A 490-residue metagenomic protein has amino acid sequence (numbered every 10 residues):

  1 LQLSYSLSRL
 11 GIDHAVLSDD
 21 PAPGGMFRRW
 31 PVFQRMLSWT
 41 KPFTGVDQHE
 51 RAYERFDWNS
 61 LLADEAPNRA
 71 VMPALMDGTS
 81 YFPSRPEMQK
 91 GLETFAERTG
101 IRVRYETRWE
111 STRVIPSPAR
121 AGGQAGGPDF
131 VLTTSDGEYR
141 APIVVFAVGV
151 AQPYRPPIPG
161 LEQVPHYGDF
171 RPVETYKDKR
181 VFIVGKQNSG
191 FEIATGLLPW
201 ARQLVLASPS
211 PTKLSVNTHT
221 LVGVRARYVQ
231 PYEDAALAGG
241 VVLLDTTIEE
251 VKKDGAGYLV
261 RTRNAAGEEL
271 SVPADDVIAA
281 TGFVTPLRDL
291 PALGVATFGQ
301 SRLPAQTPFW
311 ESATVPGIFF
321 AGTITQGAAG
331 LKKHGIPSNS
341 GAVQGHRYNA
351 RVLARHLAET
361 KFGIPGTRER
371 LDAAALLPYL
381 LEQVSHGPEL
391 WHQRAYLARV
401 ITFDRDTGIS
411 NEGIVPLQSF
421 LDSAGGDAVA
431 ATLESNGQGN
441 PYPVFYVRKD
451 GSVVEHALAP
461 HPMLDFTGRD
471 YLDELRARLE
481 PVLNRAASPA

Functional and structural regions predicted by a protein language model:
L1-V16, N188-L197: N-terminal Rossmann-like FAD-binding beta1-loop-alpha1 element of flavoenzymes
Y5-D20, R29, T40, R98 (+4 more regions): Rossmann-like nucleotide/phosphate-binding core characteristic of flavoprotein oxidoreductases
D20-E87, A207-R225, T325-N339, Y379-E382 (+1 more regions): Glycine-rich active-site loop/strand segments that organize a redox cofactor
S84-E87, I143-W200, L204-L206, G299-F309 (+2 more regions): Glycine-rich dinucleotide-binding loop and its adjacent helix/turn
Y105-P128, L244-Y258: A conserved short coil-to-beta-strand element within the FAD-binding core of flavoproteins
E138-A151, F182-V184, V272-V284: Short hydrophobic core segments
E162-T175, P273, A279-S340: FAD-site-proximal beta/loop scaffold in flavoenzymes
P199-F298, K361-A373, L377-I414: A Rossmann-like FAD-binding core segment of flavoenzymes
